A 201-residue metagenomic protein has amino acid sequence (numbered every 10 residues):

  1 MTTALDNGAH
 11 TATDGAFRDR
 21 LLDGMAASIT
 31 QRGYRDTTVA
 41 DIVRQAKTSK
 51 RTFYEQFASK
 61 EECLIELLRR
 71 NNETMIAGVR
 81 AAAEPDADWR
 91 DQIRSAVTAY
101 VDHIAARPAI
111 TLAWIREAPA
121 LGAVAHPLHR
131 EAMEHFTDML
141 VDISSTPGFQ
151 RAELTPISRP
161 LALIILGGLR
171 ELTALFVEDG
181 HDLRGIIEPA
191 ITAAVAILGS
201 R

Functional and structural regions predicted by a protein language model:
M1-N7, D102, A106, D138-F149 (+1 more regions): C-terminal peripheral helix-coil segments that are non-catalytic and often amphipathic
A4-T11, Q31, L67-S95, L112 (+1 more regions): Amphipathic alpha-helical linker/stalk segments
F17, L21-I29, M75, Y100 (+1 more regions): Short hydrophobic clusters on alpha-helical segments that form packing/core surfaces in small helical domains
R20, S28-E62, E66: Helix-turn-helix
E66, R80-A106, L161, R184-I187: Hydrophobic alpha-helical connector segments
E73-I76, A123-F149, R159-G167, E171 (+2 more regions): Amphipathic alpha-helical packing segments from all-alpha helical-bundle domains
A82-D86, W114-A118, L172-G180: Secondary-structure edge/capping motif, primarily at the C-terminal ends of alpha-helices and the immediately following
D91-I115, E131, T137-D142, L166: Helical hydrophobic small-molecule/effector-binding pocket
